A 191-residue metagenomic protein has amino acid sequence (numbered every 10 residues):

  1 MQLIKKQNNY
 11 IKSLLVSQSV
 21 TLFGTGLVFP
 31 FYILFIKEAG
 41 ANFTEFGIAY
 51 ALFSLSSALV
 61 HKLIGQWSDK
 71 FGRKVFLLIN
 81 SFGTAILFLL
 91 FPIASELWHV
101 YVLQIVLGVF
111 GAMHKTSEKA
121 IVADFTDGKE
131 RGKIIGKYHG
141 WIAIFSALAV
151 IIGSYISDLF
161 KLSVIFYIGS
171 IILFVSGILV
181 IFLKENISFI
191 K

Functional and structural regions predicted by a protein language model:
Q7-S54: Helix-loop boundary and gating motifs at the non-cytosolic
F43-T44, G128-Y138: Loop-to-transmembrane helix entry/capping segments in MFS-fold secondary transporters and related SLC/MFSD carriers
S54-K62, S146-A147: Residue-level signature of mid-helix packing/kink "hotspots" within the transmembrane helices of 12-pass Major
H61-G72, S157: Helix-to-loop junctions at the C-terminal end of transmembrane segments in multipass secondary transporters
V75-L89, S170: Structural signature of the two symmetry-related core transmembrane helices
P92-Q104: Helix-loop junctions at membrane interfaces in 12-TM secondary transporters
M113-T126: Intracellular juxtamembrane helix-capping segments at the cytosolic ends of symmetry-related transmembrane helices
Y155-I172: A membrane-interface helix-boundary motif in multi-pass transporters
